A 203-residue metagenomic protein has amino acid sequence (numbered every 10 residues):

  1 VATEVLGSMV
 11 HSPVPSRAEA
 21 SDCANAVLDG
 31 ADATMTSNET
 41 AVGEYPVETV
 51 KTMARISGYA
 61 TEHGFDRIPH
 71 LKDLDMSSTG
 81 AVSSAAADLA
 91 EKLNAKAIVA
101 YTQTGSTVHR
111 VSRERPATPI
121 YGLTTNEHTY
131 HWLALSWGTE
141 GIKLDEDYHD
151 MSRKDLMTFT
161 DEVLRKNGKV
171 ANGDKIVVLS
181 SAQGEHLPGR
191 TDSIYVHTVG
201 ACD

Functional and structural regions predicted by a protein language model:
V1-T3, V27, T34-T36, I120-Y121: Hydrophobic faces of well-ordered beta-strands that scaffold small-molecule active sites in alpha/beta enzyme cores
E4, A26, V111, I176: Conserved, mostly hydrophobic/aromatic
L6-A18, M76: Active-site mouth loops of central-metabolism enzymes
C23-P46: Glycine-rich phosphate-binding active-site loops on the catalytic face of alpha/beta enzymes
T40-E62, G189-H197: C-terminal helical cap(s) of enzyme catalytic domains, especially alpha/beta-barrels
T52-A87: Long, charged amphipathic helices and adjacent flexible linkers at domain junctions
H109, P116-K154: Nucleotide-binding motor/catalytic cores of P-loop/tubulin-like NTPases across gene-expression machines
E140-K143, K154-V163, R190-D203: Beta-strand/loop-dominated core regions that host nucleotide or nucleotide-derived cofactor-binding catalytic loops
